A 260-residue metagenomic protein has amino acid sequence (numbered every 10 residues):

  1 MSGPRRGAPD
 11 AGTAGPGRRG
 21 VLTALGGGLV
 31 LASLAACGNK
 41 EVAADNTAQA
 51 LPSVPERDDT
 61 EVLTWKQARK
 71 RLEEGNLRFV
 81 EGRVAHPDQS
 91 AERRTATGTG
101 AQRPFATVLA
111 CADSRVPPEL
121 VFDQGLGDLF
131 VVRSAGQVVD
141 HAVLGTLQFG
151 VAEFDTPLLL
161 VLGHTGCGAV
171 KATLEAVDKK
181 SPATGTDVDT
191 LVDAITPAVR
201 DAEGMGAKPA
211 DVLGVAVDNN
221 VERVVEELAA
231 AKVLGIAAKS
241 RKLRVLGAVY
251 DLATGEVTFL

Functional and structural regions predicted by a protein language model:
M1-P16, G27-L31: N-terminal secretory signal peptides
S2, C37, C111, C167: Functionally engaged cysteine thiol sites
L22, G26-L29, G38-A101, G127 (+3 more regions): Divalent-metal-activated hydrolytic enzyme cores
T95-A106, C111-V116: Glycine-rich, flexible N-terminal cofactor/catalytic loop recognition
L109-C111, R133, L160-H164, L246-D251: Short beta-strand segments
S114-R115, E119-F122, D128-L147: Glycine-rich oxoanion-binding loops at beta->alpha junctions
S114-R115, H164-A169: Gly/Ser/Thr-rich loops at beta-strand to alpha-helix junctions that form or flank small-molecule/cofactor-binding
